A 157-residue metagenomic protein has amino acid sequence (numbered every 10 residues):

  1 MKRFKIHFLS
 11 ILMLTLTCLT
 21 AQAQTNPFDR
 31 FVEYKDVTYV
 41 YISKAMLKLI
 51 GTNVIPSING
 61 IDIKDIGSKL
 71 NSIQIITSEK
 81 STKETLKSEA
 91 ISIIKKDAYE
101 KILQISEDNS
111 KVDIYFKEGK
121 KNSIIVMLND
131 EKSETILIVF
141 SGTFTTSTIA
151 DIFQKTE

Functional and structural regions predicted by a protein language model:
M1-R30: Bacterial Sec-dependent N-terminal signal peptides
A23, L49, S81-T85, I124 (+1 more regions): Terminal interaction module
P27-S81: Early exported N-terminus immediately downstream of N-terminal targeting peptides
Y34-V37, S68-L70, E107-N109, K120-N122 (+1 more regions): Extracytoplasmic
I50-T52, L86, K111-F116: Short, solvent-exposed polar/charged micro-motifs at secondary-structure junctions
S68-K111: Mid-chain, structured segments of secreted extracytoplasmic proteins
Y115-F144: A short, solvent-exposed beta-edge/loop patch
T145-T156: Short, low-complexity, Pro/Ser/Thr/Gly-rich segments in the mature regions of secreted, periplasmic
